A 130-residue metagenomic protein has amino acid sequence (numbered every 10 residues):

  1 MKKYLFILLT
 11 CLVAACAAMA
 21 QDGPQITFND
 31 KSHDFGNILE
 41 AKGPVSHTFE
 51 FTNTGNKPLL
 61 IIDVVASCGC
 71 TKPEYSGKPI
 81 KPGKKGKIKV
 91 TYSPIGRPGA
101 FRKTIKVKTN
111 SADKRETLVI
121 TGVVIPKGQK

Functional and structural regions predicted by a protein language model:
M1-Y4: Positively charged n-region of N-terminal signal peptides that target proteins for export
I7-C16: Bacterial N-terminal signal peptides
Q21-E50, T54, K127-K130: Beta-sheet-dominated interaction scaffolds and their linkers
H47-N53, V90, I105-K108, I120: Buried hydrophobic-core signal for structured, non-transmembrane domains
T54-K57, G96, S111: Short, acidic/polar linear motifs in exposed loop/turn regions
N56-K87: Surface-exposed binding patches on compact interaction domains or structured appendages
I88-G96: Short, hydrophobic beta-strand segments
P98-P126: Terminal connector regions
